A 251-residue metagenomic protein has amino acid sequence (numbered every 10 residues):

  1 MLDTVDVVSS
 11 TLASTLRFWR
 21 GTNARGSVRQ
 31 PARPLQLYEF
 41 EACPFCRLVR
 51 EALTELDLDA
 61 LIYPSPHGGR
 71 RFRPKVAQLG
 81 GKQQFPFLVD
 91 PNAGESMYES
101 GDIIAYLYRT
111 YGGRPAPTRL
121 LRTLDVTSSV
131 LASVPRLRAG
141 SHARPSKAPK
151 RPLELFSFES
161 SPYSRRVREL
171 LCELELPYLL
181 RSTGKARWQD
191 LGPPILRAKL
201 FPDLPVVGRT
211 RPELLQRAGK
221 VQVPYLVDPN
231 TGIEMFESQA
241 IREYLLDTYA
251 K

Functional and structural regions predicted by a protein language model:
M1-K251: GST-like domain detector, emphasizing the conserved glutathione-binding G-site in the N-terminal thioredoxin-like
